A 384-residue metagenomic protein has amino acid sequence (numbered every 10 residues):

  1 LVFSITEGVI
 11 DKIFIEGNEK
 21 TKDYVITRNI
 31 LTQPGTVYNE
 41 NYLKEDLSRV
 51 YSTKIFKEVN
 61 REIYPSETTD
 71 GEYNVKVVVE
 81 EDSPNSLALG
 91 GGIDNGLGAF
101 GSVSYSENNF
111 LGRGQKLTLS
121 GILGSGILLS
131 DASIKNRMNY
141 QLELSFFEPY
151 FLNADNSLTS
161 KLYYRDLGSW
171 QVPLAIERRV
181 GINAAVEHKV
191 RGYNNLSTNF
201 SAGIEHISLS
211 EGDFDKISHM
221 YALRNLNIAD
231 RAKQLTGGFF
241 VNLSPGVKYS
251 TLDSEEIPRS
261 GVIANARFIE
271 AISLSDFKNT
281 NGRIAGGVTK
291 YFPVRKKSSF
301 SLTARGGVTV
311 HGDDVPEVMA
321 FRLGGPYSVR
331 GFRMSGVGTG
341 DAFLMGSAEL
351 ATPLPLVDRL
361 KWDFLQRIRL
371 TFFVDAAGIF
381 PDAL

Functional and structural regions predicted by a protein language model:
L1, I63-G71, W362-Q366: Short, glycine-/polar-rich solvent-exposed loops and beta-turns at beta-strand/coil boundaries
V2, P381-L384: Short, intrinsically disordered, charge-balanced linker/junction segments flanking boundaries in proteins
S4-K12, E80-L87: Short domain-boundary/entry signatures in modular proteins, especially in secreted/extracellular architectures
K20, T36-E256, V262-I263, L323-R330 (+1 more regions): Gram-negative/organellar outer-membrane beta-barrel architecture
K20-P34: N-terminal periplasmic "start-of-domain" segments of outer-membrane beta-barrel proteins
P34-T36, D382: C-terminal soluble interaction/assembly domains
S86, D94-G96, D215-D382: C-terminal outer-membrane beta-barrel translocator/porin domains of Gram-negative envelope proteins and their
